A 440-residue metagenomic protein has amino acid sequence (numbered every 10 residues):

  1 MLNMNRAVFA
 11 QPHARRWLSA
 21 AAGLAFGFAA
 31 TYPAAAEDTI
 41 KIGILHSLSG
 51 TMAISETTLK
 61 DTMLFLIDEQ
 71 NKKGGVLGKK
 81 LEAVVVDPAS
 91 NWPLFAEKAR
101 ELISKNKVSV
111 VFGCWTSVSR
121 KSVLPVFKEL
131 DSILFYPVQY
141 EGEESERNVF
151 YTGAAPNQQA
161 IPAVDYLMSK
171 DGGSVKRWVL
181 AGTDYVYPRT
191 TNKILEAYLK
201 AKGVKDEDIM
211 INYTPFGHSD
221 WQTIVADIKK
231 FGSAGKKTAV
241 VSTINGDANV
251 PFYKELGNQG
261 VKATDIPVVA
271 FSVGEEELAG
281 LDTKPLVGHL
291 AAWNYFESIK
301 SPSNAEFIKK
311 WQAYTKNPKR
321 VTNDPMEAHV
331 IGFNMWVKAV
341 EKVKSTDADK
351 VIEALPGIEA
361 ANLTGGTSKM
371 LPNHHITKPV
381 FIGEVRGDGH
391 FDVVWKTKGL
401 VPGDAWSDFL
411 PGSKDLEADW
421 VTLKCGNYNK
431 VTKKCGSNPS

Functional and structural regions predicted by a protein language model:
L2-A21: Bacterial N-terminal signal peptides that target proteins for export
E37, D61-A83, G173, A201-D206: Signal peptide-proximal N-terminal region of secreted/periplasmic/extracellular or secretory-lumen proteins
I40, E359-S440: Solvent-exposed, acidic/polar segments of extracytosolic/periplasmic ligand-binding ectodomains
G43-T62, V86-P93, W115-V118, T183-R189 (+2 more regions): Extracytoplasmic "Venus flytrap"
I54-D61, K73-E144, T152, Y213-Q222: Beta-alpha junction/loop-to-helix N-cap segments that form part of ligand/metal-binding clefts
E97, E141, N148-Q259, S298-E306 (+1 more regions): Extracellular/periplasmic Venus flytrap/periplasmic-binding protein
L102-W115, F135-P137, R177-G182, G235-G246 (+4 more regions): Periplasmic-binding protein-like
E255-V330, V340-T346, T397-T432, G436: Extracellular/periplasmic periplasmic-binding protein-like sensory domains
